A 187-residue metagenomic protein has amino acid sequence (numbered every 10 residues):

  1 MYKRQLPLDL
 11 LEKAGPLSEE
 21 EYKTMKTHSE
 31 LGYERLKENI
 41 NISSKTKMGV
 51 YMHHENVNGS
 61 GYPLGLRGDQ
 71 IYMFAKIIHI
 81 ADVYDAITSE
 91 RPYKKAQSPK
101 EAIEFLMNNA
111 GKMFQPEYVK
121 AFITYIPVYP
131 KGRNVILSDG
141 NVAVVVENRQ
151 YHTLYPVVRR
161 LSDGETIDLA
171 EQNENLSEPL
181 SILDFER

Functional and structural regions predicted by a protein language model:
K3-R187: Histidine- and acidic-residue-rich, metal-dependent catalytic cores
